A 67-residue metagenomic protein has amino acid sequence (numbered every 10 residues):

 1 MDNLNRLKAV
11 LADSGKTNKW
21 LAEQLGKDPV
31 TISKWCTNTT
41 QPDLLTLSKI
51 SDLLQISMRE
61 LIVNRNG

Functional and structural regions predicted by a protein language model:
M1-T17: A short, Lys/Arg-rich alpha-helix, primarily the initiator
K16, P42-L45: Residue-level signal for the short linker/turn that defines the boundary of a DNA-recognition helix
W20, T31, E60: Residues in the helix-turn-helix
L21-A22, I50: Short alpha-helical "recognition helix" segments of helix-turn-helix
K27-P42: Recognition helix of helix-turn-helix/homeodomain-like DNA-binding domains that insert into the DNA major groove
C36, L54, I62-R65: DNA major-groove recognition helix of helix-turn-helix
L45-E60: DNA major-groove recognition helix of helix-turn-helix/homeodomain DNA-binding modules
